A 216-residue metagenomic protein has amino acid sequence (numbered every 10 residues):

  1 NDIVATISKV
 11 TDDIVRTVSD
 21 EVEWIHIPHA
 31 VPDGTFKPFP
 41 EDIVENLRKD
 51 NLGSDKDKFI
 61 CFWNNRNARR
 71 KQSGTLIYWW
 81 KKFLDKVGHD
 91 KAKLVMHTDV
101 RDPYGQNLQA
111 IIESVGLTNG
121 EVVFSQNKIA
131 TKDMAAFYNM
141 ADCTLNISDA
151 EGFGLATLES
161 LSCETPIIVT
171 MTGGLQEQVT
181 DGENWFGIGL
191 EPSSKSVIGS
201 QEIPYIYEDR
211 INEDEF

Functional and structural regions predicted by a protein language model:
V10, A30: Carbohydrate-associated surface elements
V31-D50, Q106: Acidic anion/phosphate-binding donor-loop and adjacent secondary structure in glycosyltransferase catalytic cores
S54-K71, I77-W80, L94-V95: Conserved donor-binding/catalytic core segment of Leloir-type glycosyltransferases
G105-K132: Nucleotide-activated donor-binding/catalytic signature segment of Leloir-type glycosyltransferases, i.e., the conserved
A136-A141: Short alpha-helical donor nucleotide-sugar binding micro-motif in glycosyltransferases
D142, E164, M171: A short alpha->beta transition loop at the rim of the catalytic pocket in nucleotide-sugar-dependent
D149: Aromatic "clamp/platform" in nucleotide-sugar-dependent glycosyltransferases that forms part of the donor/acceptor
P166-V169, V179-T180, F186-I188: Short hydrophobic beta-strand element within catalytic cores of glycosyltransferases and related nucleotide-activated
